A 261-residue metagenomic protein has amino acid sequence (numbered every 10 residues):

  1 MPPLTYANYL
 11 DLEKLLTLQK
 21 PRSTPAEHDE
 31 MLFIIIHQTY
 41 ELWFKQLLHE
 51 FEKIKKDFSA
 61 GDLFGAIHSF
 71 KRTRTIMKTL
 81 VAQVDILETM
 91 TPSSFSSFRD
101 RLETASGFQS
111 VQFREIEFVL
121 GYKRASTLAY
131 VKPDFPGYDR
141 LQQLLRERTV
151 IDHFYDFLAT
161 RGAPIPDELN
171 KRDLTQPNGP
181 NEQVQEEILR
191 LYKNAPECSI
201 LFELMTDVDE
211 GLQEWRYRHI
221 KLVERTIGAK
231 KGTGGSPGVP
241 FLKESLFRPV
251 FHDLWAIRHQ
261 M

Functional and structural regions predicted by a protein language model:
M1-M261: Surface-exposed peri-terminal alpha-helical interaction modules
